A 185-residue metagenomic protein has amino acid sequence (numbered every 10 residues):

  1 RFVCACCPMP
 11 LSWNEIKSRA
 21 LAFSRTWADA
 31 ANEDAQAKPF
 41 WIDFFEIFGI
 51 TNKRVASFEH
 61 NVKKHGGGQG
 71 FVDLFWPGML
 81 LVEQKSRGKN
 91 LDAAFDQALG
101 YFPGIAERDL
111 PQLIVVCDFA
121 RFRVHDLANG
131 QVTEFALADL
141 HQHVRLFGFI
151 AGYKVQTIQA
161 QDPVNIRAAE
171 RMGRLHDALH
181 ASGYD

Functional and structural regions predicted by a protein language model:
F2-S24, H65-G70, G78-M79, Q84-L99 (+1 more regions): Short, basic/polar, glycine-containing "phosphate-handling" surface segments that engage DNA
A22-P39: A short, highly charged nucleic-acid-interacting micro-segment common to nuclease and nuclease-linked defense proteins
A30, D43-T51, G88, G104: Generic N-terminal helix/loop capping motif
E33, E59, E83: Acidic-residue sensor for enzyme active/binding pockets
P39-F40, G100: Short amphipathic alpha-helical face segments that pack within enzyme cores and frequently flank/anchor catalytic
F44, F48-G78: Active-site metal-binding core of divalent-cation-utilizing nuclease and nuclease-like domains
